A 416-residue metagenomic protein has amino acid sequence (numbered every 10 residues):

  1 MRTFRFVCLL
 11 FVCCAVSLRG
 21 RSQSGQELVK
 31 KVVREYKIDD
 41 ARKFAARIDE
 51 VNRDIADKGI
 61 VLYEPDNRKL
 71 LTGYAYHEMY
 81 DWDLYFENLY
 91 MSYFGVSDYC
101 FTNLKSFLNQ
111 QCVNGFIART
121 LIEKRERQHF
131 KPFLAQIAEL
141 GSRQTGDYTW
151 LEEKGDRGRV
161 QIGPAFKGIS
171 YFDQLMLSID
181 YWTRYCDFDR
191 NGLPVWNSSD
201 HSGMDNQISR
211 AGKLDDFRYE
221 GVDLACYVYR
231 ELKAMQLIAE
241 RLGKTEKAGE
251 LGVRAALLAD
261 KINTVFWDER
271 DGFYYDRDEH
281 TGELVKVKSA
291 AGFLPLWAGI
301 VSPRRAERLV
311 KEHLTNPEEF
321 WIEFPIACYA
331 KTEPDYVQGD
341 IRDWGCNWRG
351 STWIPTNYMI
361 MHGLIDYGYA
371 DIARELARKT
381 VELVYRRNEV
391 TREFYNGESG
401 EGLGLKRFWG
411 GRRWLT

Functional and structural regions predicted by a protein language model:
M1-Q23: Bacterial Sec-dependent N-terminal signal peptides
S24-E78, T102-L121, R184-E220, D260-T352 (+1 more regions): Extended glycan-interaction surfaces of carbohydrate-active proteins
G25, K37-R47, V96-N109, Y148-R184 (+4 more regions): Extended, well-ordered alpha-helical scaffold segments
H77-L84, N88-S198, V222-A225, V285 (+3 more regions): Aromatic-rich carbohydrate-recognition surfaces in CAZymes
E87, V228, A255, P295: Conserved hydrophobic/aromatic pocket- or pore-lining residues that grip, position, or stack substrates in active sites
D216-R230, K247-E250, R254, V287 (+1 more regions): Short, contiguous, pocket-lining structural segments that sit at or immediately flank catalytic/ligand-binding sites
C226, R230-L242, L258-K261, I300 (+2 more regions): Long, repeat-rich segments with strong aromatic
